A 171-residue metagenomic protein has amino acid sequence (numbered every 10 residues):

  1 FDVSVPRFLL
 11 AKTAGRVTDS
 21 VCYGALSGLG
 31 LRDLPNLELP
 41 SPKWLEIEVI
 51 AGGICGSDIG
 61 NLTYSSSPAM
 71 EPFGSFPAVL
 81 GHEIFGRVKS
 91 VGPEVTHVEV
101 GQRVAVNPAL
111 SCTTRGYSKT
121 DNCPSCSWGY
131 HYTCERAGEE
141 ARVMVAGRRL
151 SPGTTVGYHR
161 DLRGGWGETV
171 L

Functional and structural regions predicted by a protein language model:
D2-R32, P68-A69, G116, T133-G157: Charged, glycine/proline-rich intrinsically disordered loops and linkers
D2-S4, T63, V88: Residue-level signal for short segments within beta-strands and strand-turn junctions of well-structured beta-sheet
R32-L37, V170: Generic detection of short hydrophobic beta-strand segments and adjacent strand-loop junctions
P35-G53, S67-Y132: Glycine-rich beta-strand-centered segment in the early N-terminal region that forms part of a ligand/cofactor-binding
G56-T63: Cytochrome P450 core scaffold surrounding the K-helix E-X-X-R motif and the conserved "meander" helix-loop region
I59, H97, C134-A137: Short, solvent-exposed secondary-structure boundary/capping segments
E71-F73, H82, C112-L171: NAD(P)H dinucleotide-binding glycine-rich loop of Rossmann-like/cofactor-binding domains, especially the beta1-alpha1
